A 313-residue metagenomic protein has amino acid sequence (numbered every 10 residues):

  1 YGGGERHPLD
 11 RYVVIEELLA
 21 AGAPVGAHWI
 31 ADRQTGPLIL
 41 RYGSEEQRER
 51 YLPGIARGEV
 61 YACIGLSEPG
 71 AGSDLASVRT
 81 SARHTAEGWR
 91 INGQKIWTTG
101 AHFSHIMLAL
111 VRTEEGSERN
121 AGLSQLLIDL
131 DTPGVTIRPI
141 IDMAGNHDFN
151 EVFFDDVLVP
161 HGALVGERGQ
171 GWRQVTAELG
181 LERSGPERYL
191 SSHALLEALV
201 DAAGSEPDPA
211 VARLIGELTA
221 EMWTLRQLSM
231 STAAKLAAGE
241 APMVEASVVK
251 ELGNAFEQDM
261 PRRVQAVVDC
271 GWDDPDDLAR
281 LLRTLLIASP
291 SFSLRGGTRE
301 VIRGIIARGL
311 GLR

Functional and structural regions predicted by a protein language model:
Y1-E49, P53-G58, G100-I106, M222 (+2 more regions): Internal helix-loop-helix
L9, V13-V14, Q34, W172-L181 (+2 more regions): Glycine-rich phosphate/cofactor-binding loops in nucleotide/flavin-utilizing enzymes
G58-L66, L108-L110: A short, Trp-centered hydrophobic/proline-enriched beta-strand micro-motif
T80-R83: A structural signal for short hydrophobic beta-strand segments in well-ordered beta-sheet cores
N92-R138: A short core secondary-structure module
I96-A101, M143-A144, S291-G296: Glycine-rich phosphate/pyrophosphate-binding beta-alpha loops
V135-Q227, F292: Glycine-rich beta->alpha junctions and the first turn(s) of the following alpha-helix
P209-A212, W223-R280: C-terminal helix-coil-helix/basic helical segment that borders enzyme active sites and/or dimer interfaces and provides
